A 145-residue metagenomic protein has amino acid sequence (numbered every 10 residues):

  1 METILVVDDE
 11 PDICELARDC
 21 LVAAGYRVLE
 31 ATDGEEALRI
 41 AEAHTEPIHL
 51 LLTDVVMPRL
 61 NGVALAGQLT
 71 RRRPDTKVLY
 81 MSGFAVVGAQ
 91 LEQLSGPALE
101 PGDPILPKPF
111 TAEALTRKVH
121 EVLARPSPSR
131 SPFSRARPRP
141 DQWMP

Functional and structural regions predicted by a protein language model:
E15-A23: Charged docking surfaces used in two-component/phosphorelay signaling
E30-L50: Acidic, metal-coordinating helix/loop segments flanking the phosphotransfer/catalytic sites of two-component signaling
T32-E36, L60-L65: Acidic catalytic/metal-coordinating carboxylates
R39-E42, V63-T76, L91-G96: Short amphipathic alpha-helix used as the core "switch/output" element in two-component signaling
D54, S82: Active-site residues of response regulator receiver
M57: Receiver (REC) domain active-site loop signature in two-component systems and cognate sites in sensor histidine kinases
L106-L123: C-terminal output helix
R125-P145: CheY-like receiver
